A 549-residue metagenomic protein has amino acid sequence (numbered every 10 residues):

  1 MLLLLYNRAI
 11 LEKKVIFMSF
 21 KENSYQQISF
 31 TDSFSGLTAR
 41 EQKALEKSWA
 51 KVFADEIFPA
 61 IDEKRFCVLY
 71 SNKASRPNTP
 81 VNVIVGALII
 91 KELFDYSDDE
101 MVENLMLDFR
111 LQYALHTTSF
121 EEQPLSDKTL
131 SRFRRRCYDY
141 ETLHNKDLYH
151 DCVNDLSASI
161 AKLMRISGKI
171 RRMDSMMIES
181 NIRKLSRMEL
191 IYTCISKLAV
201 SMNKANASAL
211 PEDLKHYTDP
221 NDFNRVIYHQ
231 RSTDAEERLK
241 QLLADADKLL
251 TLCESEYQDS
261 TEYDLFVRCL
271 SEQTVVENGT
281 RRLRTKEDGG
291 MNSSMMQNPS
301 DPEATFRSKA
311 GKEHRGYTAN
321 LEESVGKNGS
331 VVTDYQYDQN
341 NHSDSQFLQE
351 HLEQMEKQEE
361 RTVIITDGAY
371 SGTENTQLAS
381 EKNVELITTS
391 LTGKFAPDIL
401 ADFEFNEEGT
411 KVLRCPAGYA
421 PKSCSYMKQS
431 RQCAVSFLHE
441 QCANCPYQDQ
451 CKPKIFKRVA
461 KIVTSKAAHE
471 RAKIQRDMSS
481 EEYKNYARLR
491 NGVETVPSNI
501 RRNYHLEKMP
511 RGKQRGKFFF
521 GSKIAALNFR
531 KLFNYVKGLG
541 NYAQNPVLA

Functional and structural regions predicted by a protein language model:
M1-I57, C451-Q475, G538-A549: Charged, often Cys/His-bearing segments associated with DNA-binding zinc-finger transcription factors
L2, S97-E100, L105, S119 (+2 more regions): Anion-binding and metal-coordination hotspots
K43-G86, V463, A467: Basic, short loop/linker segments at the boundary and entry of helix-turn-helix/winged-helix-like folds
N72, D95-S97: N-terminal core-binding DNA-recognition domain of tyrosine recombinases/integrases
V83, L105-M106: Non-catalytic DNA-binding core/recognition domains of DNA-processing enzymes
V85-D95: Alpha-helical support elements that line or immediately flank enzyme active sites and cofactor-binding pockets
D108-S126: Short, basic interhelical loop/turn and adjoining N-cap of the next helix at nucleic-acid- or acidic-partner-contacting
